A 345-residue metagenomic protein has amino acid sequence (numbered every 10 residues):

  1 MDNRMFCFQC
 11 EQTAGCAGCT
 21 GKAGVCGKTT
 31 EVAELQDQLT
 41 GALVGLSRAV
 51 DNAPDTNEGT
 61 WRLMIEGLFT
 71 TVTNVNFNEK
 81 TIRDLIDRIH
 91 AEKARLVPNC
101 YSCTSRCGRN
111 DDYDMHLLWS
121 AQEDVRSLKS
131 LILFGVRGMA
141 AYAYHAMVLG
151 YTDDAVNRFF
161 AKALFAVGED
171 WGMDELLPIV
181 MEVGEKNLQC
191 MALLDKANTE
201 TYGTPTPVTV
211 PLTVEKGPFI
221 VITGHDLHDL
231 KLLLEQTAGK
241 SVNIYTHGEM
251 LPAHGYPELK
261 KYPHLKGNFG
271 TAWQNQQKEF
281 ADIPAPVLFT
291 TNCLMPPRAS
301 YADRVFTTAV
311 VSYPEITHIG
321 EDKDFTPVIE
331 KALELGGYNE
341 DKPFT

Functional and structural regions predicted by a protein language model:
M1-T345: Metallocofactor- and cofactor-centric catalytic cores in central/energy metabolism, strongly enriched
